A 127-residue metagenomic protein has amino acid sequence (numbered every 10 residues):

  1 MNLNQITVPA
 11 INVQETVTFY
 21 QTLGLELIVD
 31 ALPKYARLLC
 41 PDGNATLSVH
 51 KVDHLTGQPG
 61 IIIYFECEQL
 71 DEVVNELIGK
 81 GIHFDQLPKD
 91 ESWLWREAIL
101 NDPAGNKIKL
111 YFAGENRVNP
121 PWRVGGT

Functional and structural regions predicted by a protein language model:
M1-Q14, I61-I63, A113-T127: N-terminal beta-strand motif that seeds the catalytic metal site of vicinal oxygen chelate
N2-I11, L39, H54-K80, R96-N101 (+1 more regions): Vicinal oxygen chelate
T7-A45: Core segments of cupin and vicinal oxygen chelate
V29-A31, H50-H54, D90, F112-N116: Acetyl-CoA-dependent GNAT
L32-Y35, G57, E91-R96: Short acidic/glycine-enriched loop/turn segments that link adjacent beta-strands
G43-L47, G105-I108: Short, charged/polar, Gly/Pro-enriched secondary-structure boundary elements
V74-T127: Vicinal oxygen chelate
